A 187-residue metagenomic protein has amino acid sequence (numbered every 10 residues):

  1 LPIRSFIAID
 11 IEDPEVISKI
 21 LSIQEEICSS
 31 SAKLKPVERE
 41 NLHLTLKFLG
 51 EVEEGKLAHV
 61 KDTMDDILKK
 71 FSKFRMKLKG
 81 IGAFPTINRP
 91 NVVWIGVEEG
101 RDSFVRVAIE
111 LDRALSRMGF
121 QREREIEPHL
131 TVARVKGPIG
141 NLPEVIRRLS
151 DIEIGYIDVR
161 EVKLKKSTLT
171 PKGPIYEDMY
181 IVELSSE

Functional and structural regions predicted by a protein language model:
L1-E187: Histidine-dependent nucleotide/RNA phosphoesterase domain, centered on the 2H-phosphoesterase fold with its duplicated
